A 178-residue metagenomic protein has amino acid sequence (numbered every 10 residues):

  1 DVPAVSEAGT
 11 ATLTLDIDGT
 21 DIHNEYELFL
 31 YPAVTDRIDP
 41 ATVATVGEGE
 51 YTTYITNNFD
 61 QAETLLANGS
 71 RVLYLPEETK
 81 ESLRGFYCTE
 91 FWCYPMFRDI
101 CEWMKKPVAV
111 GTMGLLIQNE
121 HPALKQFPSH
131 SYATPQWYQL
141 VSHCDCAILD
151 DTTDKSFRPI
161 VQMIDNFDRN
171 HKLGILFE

Functional and structural regions predicted by a protein language model:
D1-V5: Signal that preferentially marks extracellular ectodomain short beta-strand elements of beta-sandwich modules
S6-G19: Short, aromatic- and glycine-rich surface loops/edge beta-strands on solvent-exposed regions
A8, R98-E178: Catalytic beta-strand/loop cores that center a nucleophilic Ser/Cys/Thr and support acyl-enzyme chemistry
A11-L13, N24-Y26, I175: Hydrophobic residues positioned within well-ordered beta-strands of beta-sheet architectures
E25-I55: Low-complexity, Pro/Ser/Thr- and charge-rich linker/hinge segments at domain boundaries
G49-F97: Short alpha-beta junction capping motif
